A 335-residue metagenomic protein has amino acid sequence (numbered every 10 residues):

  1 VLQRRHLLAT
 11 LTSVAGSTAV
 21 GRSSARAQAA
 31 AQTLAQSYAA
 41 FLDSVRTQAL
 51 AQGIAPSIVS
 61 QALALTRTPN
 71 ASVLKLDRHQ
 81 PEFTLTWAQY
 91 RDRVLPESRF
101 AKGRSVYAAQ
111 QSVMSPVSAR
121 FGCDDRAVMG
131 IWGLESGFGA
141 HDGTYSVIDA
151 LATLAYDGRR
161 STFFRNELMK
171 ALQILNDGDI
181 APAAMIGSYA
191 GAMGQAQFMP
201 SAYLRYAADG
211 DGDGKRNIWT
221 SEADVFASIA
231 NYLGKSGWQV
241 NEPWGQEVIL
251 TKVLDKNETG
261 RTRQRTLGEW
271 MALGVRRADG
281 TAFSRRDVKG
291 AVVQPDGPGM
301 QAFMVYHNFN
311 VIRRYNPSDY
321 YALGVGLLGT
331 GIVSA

Functional and structural regions predicted by a protein language model:
R5-A27: N-terminal export signals
A30-A109, S115-S118: An acidic, Gly/Ser/Thr/Pro-rich helix-cap/linker signature
R46, L172, A230-G234, G326: Non-transmembrane alpha-helical segments in soluble domains of secreted/periplasmic/extracellular proteins
I54-L63, D124-G130, A183-I186, R216 (+1 more regions): Surface-exposed patches in mature extracellular/periplasmic domains of secreted proteins
P69, E135-G139, A192, P298-G299 (+1 more regions): Solvent-exposed loop/turn segments at secondary-structure junctions within structured extracellular/periplasmic domains
Q89-S221, F226-A227: Acidic/His-rich structured neighborhood in mature extracellular/periplasmic domains
P182, Y189-G194, M199-A282: Flexible, glycine-rich surface segments
L254, E258-A335: C-terminal soluble interaction/assembly domains
